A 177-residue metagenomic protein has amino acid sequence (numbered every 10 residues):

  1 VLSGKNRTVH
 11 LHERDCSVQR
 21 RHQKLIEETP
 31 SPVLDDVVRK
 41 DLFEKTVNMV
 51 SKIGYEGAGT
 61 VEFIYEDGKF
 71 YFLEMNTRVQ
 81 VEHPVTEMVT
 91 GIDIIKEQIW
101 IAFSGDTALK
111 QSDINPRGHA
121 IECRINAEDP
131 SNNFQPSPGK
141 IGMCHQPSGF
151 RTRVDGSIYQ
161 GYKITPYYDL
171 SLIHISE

Functional and structural regions predicted by a protein language model:
V1-S176: ATP-dependent carboxylate activation and anion-phosphoryl transfer catalytic cores that bind Mg-ATP to form
